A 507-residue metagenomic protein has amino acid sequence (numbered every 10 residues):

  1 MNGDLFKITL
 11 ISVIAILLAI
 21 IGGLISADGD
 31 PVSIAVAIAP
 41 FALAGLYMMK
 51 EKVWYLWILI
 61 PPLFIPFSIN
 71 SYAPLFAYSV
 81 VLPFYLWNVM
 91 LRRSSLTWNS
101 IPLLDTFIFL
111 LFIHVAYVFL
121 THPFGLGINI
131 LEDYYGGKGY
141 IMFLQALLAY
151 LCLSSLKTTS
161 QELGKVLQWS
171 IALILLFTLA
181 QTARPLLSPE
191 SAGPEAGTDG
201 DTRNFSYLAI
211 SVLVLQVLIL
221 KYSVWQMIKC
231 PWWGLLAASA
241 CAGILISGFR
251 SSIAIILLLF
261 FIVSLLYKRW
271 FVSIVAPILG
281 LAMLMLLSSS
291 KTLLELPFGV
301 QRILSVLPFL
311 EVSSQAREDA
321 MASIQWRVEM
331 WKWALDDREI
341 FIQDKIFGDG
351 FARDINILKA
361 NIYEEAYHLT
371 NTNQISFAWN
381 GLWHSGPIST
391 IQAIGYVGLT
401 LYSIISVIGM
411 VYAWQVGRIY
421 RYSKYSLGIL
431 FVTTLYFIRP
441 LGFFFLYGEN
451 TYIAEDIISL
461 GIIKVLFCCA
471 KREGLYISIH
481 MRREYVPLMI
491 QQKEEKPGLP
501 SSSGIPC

Functional and structural regions predicted by a protein language model:
M1-K7, C230, Q415-L430, T434 (+2 more regions): A juxtamembrane structural motif centered on a specific transmembrane helix
I21-S33, S68-Y78, G200-F205, P231-V272 (+3 more regions): Helix-loop-helix junctions and helix-breaking kinks within/between transmembrane helices of multi-pass membrane
A39-A44, Q145-E190, G200-Y267, G504: Alpha-helical transmembrane segments of multi-pass inner-membrane proteins
A44-L144, Q226, F431-I438: N-terminal hydrophobic segments of proteins, predominantly signal-anchor/transmembrane helices of inner/organellar
M49-K52, M90-T106, I219-L235, Y267-V275 (+1 more regions): Membrane-interface helix-loop-helix junctions at transmembrane boundaries of multi-pass membrane enzymes, predominantly
D105, F377-W383, A393-F437, L499 (+1 more regions): Hydrophobic transmembrane alpha-helices and their immediate junctions
S191, M321-Q325, E329-I394, A413 (+1 more regions): Long extracytoplasmic/lumenal interhelical loops at the membrane interface of multi-pass membrane proteins
A242, I246-S247, S264-E318, E339-I340: A membrane-periplasm/extracellular boundary helix in multi-pass inner-membrane enzymes that assemble envelope glycans
